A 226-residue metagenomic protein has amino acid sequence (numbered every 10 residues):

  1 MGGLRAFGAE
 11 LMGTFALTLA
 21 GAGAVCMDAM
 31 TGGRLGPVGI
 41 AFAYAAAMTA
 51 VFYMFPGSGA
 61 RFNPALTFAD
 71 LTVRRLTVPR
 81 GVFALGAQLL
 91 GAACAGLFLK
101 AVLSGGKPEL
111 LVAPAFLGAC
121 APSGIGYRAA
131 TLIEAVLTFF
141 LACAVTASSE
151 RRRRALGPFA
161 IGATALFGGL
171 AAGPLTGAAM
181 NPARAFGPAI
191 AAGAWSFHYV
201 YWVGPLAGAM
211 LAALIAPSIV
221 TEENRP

Functional and structural regions predicted by a protein language model:
M1-P226: Membrane-interface helix-loop junctions and terminal tails of multi-pass membrane proteins
